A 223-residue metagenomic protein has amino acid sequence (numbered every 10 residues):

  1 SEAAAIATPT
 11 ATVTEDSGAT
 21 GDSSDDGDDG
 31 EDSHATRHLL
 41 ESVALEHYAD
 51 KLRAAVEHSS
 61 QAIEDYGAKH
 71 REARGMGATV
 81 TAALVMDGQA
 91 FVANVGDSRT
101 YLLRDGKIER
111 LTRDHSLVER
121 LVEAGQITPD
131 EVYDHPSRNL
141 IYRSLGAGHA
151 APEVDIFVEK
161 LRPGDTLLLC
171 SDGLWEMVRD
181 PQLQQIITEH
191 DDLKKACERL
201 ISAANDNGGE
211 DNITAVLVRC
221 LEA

Functional and structural regions predicted by a protein language model:
S1-A223: PP2C/PPM-type serine/threonine phosphatase catalytic domain
